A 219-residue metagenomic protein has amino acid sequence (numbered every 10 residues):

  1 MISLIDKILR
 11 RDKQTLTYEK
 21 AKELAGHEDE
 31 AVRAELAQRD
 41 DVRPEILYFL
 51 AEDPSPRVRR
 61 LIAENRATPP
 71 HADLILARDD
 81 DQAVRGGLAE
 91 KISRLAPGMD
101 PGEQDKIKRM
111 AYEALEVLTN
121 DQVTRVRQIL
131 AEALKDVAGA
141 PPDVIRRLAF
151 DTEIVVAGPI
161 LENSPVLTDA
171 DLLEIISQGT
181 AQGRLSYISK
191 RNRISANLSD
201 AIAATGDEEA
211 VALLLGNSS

Functional and structural regions predicted by a protein language model:
M1-S219: Alpha-helical scaffold segments
